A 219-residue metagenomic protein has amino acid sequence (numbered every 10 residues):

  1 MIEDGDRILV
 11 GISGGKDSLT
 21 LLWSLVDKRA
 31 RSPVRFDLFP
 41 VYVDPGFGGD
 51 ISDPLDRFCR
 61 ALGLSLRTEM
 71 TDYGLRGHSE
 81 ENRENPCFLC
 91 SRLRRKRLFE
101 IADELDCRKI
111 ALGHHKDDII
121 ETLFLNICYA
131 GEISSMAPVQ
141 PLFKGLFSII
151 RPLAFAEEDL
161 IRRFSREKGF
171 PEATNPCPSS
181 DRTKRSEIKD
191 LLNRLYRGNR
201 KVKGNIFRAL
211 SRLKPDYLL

Functional and structural regions predicted by a protein language model:
M1-L123, Y129, D159-E167, Y217: ATP-dependent adenylation/nucleotidyltransferase module used to activate substrates
L38, K109, D117-R197: Catalytic subdomain that performs nucleotidyl-dependent activation
P45-F47, Y73-L75, Q140-F143, A156 (+2 more regions): Residue-level detector of flexible, active-site-proximal loop/helix-junction positions within diverse enzyme catalytic
L75, L112, P176-S180, V202: Short, surface-exposed helix-loop/turn micro-motifs enriched in polar/charged residues
R95, L192, N199, L210: Short amphipathic alpha-helical/adjacent loop interface patches that line ligand and macromolecule-binding sites
K201-L219: A short, charged, Gly/Pro-tolerant segment at domain boundaries
